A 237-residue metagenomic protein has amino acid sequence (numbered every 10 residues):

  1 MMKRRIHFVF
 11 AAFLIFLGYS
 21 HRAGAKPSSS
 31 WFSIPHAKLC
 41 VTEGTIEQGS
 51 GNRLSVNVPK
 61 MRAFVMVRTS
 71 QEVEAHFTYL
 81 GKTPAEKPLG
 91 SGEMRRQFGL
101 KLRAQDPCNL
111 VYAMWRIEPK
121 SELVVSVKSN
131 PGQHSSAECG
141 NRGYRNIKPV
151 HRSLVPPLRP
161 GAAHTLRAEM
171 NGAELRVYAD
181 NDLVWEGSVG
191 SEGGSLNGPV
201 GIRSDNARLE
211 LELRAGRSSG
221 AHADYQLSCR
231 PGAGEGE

Functional and structural regions predicted by a protein language model:
M1-V9: Bacterial N-terminal signal peptides that target proteins for export
V9-G18: Bacterial N-terminal signal peptides
G18-S91, L158, D224-E237: Low-complexity, Ser/Thr/Pro/Gly-rich disordered linker/stalk regions
V56-E138: Secretory/extracellular carbohydrate-interaction modules and structurally similar beta-sandwich "look-alikes"
A75-F77, G161-N171, L175-V177: Short tryptophan-centered beta-strand motifs in secreted/extracellular beta-sheet-rich domains of glycan-recognition
H134-T165: Short, aromatic/His-centered strand-loop micro-motif at the edge of beta-sheets
D180-P199: Short, solvent-exposed beta-strand-to-loop segments that form ligand-recognition rims of beta-rich domains
L211-G216, Y225: Extracellular beta-strand elements of beta-rich domains used for carbohydrate recognition/degradation or cell-matrix
